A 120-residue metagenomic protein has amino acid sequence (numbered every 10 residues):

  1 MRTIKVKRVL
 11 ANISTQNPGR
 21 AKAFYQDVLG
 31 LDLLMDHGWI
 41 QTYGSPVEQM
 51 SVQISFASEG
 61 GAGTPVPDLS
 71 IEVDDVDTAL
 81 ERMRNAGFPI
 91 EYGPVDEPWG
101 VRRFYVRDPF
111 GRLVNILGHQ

Functional and structural regions predicted by a protein language model:
M1-R20, Q49, P67-I71, H119-Q120: N-terminal beta-strand motif that seeds the catalytic metal site of vicinal oxygen chelate
N17-D32: Amphipathic alpha-helical segments
N17-P18, L69-L113: Vicinal oxygen chelate
K22, Q41-T42, F88: A generic "structured core" feature
D32-P65, L113-H119: Conserved short beta-strand elements that form part of the metal-binding/catalytic scaffold of enzyme active sites
